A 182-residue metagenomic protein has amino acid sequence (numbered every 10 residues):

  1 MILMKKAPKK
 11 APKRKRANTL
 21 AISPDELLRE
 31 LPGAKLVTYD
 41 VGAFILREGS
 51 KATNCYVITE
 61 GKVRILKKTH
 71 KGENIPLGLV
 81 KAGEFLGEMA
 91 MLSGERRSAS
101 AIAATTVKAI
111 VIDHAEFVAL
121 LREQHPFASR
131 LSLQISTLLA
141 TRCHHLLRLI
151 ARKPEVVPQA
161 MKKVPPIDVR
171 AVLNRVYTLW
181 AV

Functional and structural regions predicted by a protein language model:
I2-A43, W180: Cyclic nucleotide-binding regulatory module and flanking cytosolic helices
L3, K153-V182: Phosphate-/nucleic-acid-contacting segments
N18, A43-F44, M89-A90, H125 (+1 more regions): Flexible, active-site-adjacent loop/turn segments at secondary-structure boundaries
L27-L28, Y39, A43-T106, F117: Cyclic nucleotide-binding regulatory domains
L77, A109-I110, A128: A residue-level structural signature of the nucleotidyltransferase/glycosyltransferase Rossmann-like core
R97, E116-V157: A small-molecule sensor/coupling module
